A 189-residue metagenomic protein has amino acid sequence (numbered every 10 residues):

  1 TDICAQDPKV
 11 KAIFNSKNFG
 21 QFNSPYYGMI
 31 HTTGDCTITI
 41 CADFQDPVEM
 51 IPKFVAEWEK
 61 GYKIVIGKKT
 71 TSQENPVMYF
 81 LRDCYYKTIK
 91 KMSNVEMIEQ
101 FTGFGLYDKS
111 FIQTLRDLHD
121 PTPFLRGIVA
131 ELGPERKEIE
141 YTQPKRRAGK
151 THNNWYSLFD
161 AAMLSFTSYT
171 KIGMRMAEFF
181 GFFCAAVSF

Functional and structural regions predicted by a protein language model:
T1-D2, G61, A186-F189: Short, intrinsically disordered, charge-balanced linker/junction segments flanking boundaries in proteins
T1-I13: Acidic donor-binding segment of Leloir-type glycosyltransferases
D7-K9, G61-K63, G133: A generic structural signal for alpha->beta connector loops
A12, I64, R136-E138: Conserved beta-strand scaffold positions in the cores of enzyme catalytic domains, especially in NTP/NDP-utilizing
N15-K17, Q21-H31, C36-T39, V48-P123 (+1 more regions): Acceptor/aglycone-binding surface of glycosyltransferases and processive sugar-polymer synthases
A42: Active-site-proximal cofactor/substrate-binding loop regions of enzyme domains
K87, R126-F189: Hydrophobic helical membrane-anchoring modules
